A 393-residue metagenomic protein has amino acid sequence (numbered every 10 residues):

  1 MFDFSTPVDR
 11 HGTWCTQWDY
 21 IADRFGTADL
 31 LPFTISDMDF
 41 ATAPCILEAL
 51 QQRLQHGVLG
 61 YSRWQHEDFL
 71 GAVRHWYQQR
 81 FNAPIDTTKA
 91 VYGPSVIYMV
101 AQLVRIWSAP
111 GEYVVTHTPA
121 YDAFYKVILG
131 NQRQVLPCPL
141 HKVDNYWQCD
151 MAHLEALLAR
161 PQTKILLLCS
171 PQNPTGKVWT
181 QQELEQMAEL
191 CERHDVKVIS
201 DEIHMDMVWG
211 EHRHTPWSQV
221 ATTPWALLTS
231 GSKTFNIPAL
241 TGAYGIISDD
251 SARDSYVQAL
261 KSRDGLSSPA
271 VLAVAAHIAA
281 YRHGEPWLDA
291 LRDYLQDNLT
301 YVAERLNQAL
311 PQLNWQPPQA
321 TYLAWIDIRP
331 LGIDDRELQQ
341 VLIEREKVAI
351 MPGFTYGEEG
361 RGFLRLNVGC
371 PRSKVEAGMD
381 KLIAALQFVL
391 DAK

Functional and structural regions predicted by a protein language model:
F2-S95, Q102, A280-Y281, V389 (+1 more regions): N-terminal small-domain helix-loop-helix segment of the aminotransferase-like
L59-E189, D206-A221, A226: Conserved core of the PLP fold type I
D86-T87, P317-Y322, R361: Short Gly/Ser/Thr- and Asp/Glu-enriched loop/turn motifs at secondary-structure junctions
E211-S232, D254-Q258, V348, L364-R365: Conserved active-site segment immediately N-terminal to the catalytic lysine that forms the internal aldimine
P224-Q308, N314-P318: PLP-dependent aminotransferase class I/II
L295-Q296, A309-R345: Conserved PLP-binding catalytic core of the aspartate aminotransferase-like
V341-I350, Y356-K393: PLP-dependent enzyme catalytic core of the Aspartate aminotransferase-like
